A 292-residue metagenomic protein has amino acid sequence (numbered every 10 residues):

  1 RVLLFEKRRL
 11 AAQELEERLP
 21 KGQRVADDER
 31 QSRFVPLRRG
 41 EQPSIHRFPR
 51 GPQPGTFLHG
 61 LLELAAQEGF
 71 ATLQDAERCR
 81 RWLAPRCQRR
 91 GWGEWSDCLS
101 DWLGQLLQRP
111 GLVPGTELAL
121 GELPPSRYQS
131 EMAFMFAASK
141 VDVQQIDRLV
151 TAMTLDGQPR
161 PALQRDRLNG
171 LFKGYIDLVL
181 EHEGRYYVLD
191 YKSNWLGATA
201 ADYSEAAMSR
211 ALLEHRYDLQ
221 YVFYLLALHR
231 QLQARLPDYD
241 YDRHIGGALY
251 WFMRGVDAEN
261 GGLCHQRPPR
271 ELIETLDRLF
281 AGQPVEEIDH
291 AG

Functional and structural regions predicted by a protein language model:
R1-G292: Structural signature of nuclease core domains in nucleic-acid processing machines
